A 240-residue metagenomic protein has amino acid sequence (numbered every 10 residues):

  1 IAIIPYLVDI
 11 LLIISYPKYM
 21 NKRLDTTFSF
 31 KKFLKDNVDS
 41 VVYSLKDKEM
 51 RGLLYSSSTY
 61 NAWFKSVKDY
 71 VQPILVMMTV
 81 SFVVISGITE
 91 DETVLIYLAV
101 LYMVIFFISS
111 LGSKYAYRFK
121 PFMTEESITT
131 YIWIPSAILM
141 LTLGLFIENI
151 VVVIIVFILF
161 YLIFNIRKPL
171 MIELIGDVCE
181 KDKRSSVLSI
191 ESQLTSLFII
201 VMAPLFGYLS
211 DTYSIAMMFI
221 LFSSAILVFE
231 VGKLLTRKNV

Functional and structural regions predicted by a protein language model:
I1-A2, L98, I128-T129, V187 (+1 more regions): Alpha-helical transmembrane segments of multi-pass secondary-active solute transporters
I1-K18, G52-I74, I105-Y117, T129-I132 (+1 more regions): Substrate-agnostic recognition of the 12-TM MFS/MFS-like secondary transporter fold
I1-Y16, M217-L235: Symmetry-related core transmembrane helices of the 12-TM Major Facilitator Superfamily/SLC fold
I3, S127-T142, S223: Structural signature of the two symmetry-related core transmembrane helices
Y19-Y55: Juxtamembrane intracellular "pre-TM" segments in multi-pass secondary transporters
E49-E90, V94, L98-L101: Helix-loop boundary and gating motifs at the non-cytosolic
L95, E125-E126, I150, K181 (+1 more regions): Membrane-helix interface/capping residues of multi-pass secondary transporters
L143-F157: Helix-loop junctions at membrane interfaces in 12-TM secondary transporters
